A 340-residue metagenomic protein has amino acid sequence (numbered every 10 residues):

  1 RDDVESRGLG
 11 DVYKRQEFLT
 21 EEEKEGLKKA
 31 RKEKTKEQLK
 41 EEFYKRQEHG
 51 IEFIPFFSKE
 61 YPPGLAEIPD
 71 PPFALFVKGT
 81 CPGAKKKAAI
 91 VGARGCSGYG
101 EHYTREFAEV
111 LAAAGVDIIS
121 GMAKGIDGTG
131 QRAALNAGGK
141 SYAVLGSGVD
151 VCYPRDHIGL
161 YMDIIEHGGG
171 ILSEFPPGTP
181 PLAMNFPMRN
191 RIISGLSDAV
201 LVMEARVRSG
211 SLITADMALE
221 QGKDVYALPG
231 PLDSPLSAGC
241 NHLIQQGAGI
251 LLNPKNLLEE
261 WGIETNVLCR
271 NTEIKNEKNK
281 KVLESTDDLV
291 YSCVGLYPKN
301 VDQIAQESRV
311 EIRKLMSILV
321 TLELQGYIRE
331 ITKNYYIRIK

Functional and structural regions predicted by a protein language model:
D2-Y13: Single conserved hydrophobic/aromatic residue that forms the stacking wall/gate of nucleotide- or nucleobase-binding
E5, T20-E23, E311: Short coil turns linking two alpha-helices in DNA-binding domains
R7-L9, K24-E25, G138, G168: Feature targets compositionally biased, intrinsically disordered low-complexity regions with long contiguous runs
K14-S58, I339: Alpha-helical interaction/regulatory segments in DNA maintenance proteins
Y44-H49, F53-K340: Glycine-biased, small-residue-rich flexible motifs in mid-sequence functional cores and linkers
